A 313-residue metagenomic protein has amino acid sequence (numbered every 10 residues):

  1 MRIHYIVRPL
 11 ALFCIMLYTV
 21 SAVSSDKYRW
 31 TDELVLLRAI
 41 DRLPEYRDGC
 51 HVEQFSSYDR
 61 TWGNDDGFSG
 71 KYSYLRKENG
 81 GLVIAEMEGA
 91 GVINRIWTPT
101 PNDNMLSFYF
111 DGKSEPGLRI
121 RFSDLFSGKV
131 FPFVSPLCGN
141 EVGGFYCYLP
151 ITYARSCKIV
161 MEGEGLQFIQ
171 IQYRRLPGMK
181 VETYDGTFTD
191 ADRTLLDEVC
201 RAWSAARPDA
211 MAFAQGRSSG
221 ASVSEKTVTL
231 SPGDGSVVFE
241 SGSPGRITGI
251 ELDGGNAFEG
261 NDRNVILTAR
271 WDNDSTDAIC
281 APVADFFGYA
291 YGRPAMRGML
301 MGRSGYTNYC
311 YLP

Functional and structural regions predicted by a protein language model:
M1-L10: Bacterial N-terminal signal peptides that target proteins for export
F13-V23: Hydrophobic h-region of N-terminal signal peptides that target proteins for export in Gram-negative bacteria
V23-P313: Beta-strand-centric surfaces of beta-sandwich/beta-rich domains
